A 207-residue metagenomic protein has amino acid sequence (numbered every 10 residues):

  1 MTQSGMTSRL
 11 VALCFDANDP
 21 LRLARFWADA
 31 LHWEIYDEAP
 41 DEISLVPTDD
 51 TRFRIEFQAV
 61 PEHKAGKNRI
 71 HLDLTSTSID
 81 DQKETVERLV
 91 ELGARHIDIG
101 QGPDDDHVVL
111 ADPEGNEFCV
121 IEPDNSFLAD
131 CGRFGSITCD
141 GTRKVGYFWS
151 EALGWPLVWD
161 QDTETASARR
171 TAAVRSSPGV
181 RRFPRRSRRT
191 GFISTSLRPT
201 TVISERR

Functional and structural regions predicted by a protein language model:
M1-R52, E56-N68, S76: Hydrophobic, helix-prone linear segments
T2-G5, A12-F15, F53-F57, V86 (+4 more regions): Vicinal oxygen chelate
R9-L13, N68-L72, R133-G135, T190-S194: Short amphipathic alpha-helical segments
D16, D73-T77, T138-D140, T195-L197: Short hydrophobic/aromatic beta-strand micro-patches that form the beta-sheet surface supporting nucleotide- or nucleic
L21-A24, I79-T85, G146, T201-R207: Short, conserved charged micro-motifs
E34-D37, W155-W159: Short, well-structured beta-strand/strand-turn elements
I43, N68-I70, D106-V108, T165 (+1 more regions): Short beta-strand micro-motifs in enzyme catalytic cores
R69-H71, T77, R88: Extended, compositionally biased flexible segments
